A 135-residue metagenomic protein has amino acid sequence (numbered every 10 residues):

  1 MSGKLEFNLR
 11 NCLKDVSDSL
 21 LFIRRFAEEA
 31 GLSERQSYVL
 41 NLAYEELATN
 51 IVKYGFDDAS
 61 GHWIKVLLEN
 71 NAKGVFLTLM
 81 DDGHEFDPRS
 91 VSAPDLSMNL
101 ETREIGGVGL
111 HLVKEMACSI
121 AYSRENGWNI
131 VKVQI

Functional and structural regions predicted by a protein language model:
M1-N11, K114-I135: Flexible, glycine-/charge-rich segments associated with ATP-binding catalytic modules
G3-E34: Helix-loop-beta hinge of the Bergerat
I23-E45, T102-E104: Conserved short strand/loop->alpha-helix "switch" segment adjacent to the catalytic nucleotide/phosphoryl-transfer site
I51-F56: Short helix-loop "hinge" at the ATP-lid/N-box region of the Bergerat-fold HATPase_c
G61-E69: A conserved short beta-strand within the histidine kinase catalytic ATPase domain
E69-L77: Short beta-strand-loop-beta element adjacent to the nucleotide/active-site pocket used for signaling
F76-I105: Glycine-rich/acidic phosphate-handling loop/turn and adjacent ATP-lid/helix of nucleotide-binding kinase/ATPase domains
T102-A117: Glycine-rich phosphate-binding loop
